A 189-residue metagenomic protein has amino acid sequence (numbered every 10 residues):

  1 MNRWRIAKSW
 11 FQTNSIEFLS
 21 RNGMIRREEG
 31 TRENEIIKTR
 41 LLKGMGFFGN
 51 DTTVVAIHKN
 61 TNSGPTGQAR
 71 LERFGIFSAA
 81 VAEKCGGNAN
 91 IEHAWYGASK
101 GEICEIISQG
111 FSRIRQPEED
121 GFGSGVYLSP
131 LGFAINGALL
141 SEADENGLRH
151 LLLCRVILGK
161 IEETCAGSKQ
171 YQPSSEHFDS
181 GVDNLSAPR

Functional and structural regions predicted by a protein language model:
M1-R189: ADP-ribose/nucleotidyl-moiety interaction motifs
